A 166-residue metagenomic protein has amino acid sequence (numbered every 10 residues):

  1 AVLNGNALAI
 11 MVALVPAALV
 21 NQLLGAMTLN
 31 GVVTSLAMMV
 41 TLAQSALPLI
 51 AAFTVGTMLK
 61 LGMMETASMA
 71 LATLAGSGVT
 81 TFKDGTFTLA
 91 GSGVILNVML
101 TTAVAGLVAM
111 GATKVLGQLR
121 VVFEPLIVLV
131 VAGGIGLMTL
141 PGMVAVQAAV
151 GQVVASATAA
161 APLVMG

Functional and structural regions predicted by a protein language model:
A1-G166: Signature of multi-pass transmembrane helix bundles
